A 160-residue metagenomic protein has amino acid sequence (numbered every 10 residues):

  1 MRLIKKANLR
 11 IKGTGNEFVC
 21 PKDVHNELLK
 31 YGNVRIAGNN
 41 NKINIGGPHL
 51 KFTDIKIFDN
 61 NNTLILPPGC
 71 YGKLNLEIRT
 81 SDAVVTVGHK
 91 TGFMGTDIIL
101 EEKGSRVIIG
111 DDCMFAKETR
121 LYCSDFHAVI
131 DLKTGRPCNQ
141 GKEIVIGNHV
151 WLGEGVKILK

Functional and structural regions predicted by a protein language model:
M1-K42, F58: Extended, small-residue-rich solenoid/repeat segments and analogous flexible loops that form exposed scaffolds
K42-K160: Flexible, glycine/small-residue-enriched loop-and-beta-strand segment within the central core of proteins
